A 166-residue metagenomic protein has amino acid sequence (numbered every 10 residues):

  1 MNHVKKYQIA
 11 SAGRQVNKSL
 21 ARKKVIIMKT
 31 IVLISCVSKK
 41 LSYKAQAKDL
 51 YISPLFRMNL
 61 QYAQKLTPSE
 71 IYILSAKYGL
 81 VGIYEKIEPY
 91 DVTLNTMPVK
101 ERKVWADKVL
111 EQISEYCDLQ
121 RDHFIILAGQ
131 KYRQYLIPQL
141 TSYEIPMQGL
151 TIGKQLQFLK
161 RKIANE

Functional and structural regions predicted by a protein language model:
N2-E166: Peripheral peptide segments
